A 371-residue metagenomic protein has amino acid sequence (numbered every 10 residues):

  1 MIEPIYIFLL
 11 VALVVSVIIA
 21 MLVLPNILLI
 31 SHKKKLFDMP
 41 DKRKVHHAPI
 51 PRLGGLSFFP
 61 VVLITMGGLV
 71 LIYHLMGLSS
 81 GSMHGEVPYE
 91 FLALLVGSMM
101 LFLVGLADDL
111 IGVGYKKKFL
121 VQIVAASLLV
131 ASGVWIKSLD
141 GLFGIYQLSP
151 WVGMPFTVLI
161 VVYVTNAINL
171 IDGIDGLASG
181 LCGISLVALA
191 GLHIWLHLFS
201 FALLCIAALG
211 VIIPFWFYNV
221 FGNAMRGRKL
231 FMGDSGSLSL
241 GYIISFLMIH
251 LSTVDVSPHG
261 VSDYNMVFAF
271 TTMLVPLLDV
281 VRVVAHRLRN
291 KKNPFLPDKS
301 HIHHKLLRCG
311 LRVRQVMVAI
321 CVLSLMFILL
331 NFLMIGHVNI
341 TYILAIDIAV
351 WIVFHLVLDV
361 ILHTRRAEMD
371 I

Functional and structural regions predicted by a protein language model:
I2-K35, V62-G77, G81-H84, P88 (+3 more regions): Alpha-helical transmembrane segments
M39-L53, R228-G233: Juxtamembrane helix-capping/reentrant segments at transmembrane boundaries
A48-P51, M83-L92, G144-M154, A269: Short aromatic-rich membrane-water interface segments that cap or initiate transmembrane helices in multi-pass membrane
P51-L71, S127-A131: A generic, lipid-embedded transmembrane alpha helix
S82-V124, L129: Hydrophobic alpha-helical hairpins/lids featuring a short glycine-rich hinge
D109, G141-L148, F332: Membrane interface segments of multi-pass transport proteins and intramembrane proteases
P155-T165, L177-A178: Function-critical hydrophobic alpha-helical transmembrane segments in multi-pass membrane proteins
